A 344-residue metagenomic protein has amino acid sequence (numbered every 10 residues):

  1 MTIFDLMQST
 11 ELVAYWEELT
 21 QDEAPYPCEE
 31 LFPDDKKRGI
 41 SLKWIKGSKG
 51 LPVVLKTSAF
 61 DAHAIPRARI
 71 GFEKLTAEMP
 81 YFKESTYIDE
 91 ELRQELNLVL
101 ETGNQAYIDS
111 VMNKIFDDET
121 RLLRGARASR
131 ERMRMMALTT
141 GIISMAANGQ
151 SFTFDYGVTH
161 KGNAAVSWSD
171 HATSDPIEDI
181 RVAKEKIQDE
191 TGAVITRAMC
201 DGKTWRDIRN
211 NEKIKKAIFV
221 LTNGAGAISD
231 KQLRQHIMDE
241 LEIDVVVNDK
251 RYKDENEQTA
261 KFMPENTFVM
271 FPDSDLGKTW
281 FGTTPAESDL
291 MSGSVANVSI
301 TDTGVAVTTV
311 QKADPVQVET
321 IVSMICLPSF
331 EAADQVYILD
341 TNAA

Functional and structural regions predicted by a protein language model:
M1-L42, D334-A344: N-terminal alpha-helical "arm" segments
E23-Y26, S129, M133-M136, I187-V194 (+4 more regions): Short secondary-structure junctions and interdomain/linker hinges
F32-L100: Assembly/oligomerization interface modules of large self-assembling protein complexes
K36-R38, G192, D314: A short, structural micro-pattern
G50-P52, I65, T153-D155, K161-D170: Charged, low-complexity intrinsically disordered segments
P80-G157, D175-I180, E185-T204, V316-M324: Long, contiguous amphipathic alpha-helices that act as assembly "spine/axial" helices in icosahedral shell and virion
E178-A227, K231-I237: Ordered core of a single globular domain
K215-K216, V220-A344: Sequence/fold signature of self-assembling virion shell proteins
